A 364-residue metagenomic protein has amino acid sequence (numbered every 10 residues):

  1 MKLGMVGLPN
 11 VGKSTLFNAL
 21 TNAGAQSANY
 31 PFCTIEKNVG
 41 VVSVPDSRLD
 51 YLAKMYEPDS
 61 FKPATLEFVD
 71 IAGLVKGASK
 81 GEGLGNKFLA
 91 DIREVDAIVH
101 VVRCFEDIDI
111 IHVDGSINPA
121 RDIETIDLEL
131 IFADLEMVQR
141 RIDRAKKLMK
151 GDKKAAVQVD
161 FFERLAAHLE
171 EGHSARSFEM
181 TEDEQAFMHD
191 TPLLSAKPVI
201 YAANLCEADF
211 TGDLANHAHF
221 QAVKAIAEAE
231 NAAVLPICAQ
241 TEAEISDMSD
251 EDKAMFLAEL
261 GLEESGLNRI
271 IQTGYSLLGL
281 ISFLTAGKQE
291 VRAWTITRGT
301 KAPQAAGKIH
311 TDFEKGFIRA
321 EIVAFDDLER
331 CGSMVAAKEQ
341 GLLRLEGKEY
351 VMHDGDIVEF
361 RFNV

Functional and structural regions predicted by a protein language model:
M1-I111, Q139-R140, R144-A145: Conserved G1/Walker A P-loop phosphate-binding module
K2-V6, F17, R144-V351, V358-V364: C-terminal-of-GTPase-core extension/linker across diverse P-loop GTPases
G12-F17, P45-E57, G85-D109, R121-L130 (+4 more regions): Phosphate-binding glycine-rich loops and adjacent basic patches that engage nucleotide phosphates, nucleic-acid
F32, D46-L49, K62-F68, E82-D96 (+9 more regions): Amphipathic alpha-helical transducer elements in NTP-driven molecular machines
G40-P45, A72-E82, R93-A155, H168-T181 (+2 more regions): Conserved Switch II/interswitch segment of TRAFAC-class P-loop GTPases
